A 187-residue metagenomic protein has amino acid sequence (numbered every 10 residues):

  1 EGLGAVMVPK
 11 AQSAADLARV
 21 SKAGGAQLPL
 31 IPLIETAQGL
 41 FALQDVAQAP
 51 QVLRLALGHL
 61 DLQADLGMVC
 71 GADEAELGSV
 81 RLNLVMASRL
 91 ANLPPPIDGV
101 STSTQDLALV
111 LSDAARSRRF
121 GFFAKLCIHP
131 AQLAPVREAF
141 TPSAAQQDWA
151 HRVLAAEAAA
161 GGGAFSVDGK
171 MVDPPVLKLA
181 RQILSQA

Functional and structural regions predicted by a protein language model:
E1-A187: Expand to "…catalyze enediolate/carbanion chemistry for C-C bond making/breaking, isomerization, decarboxylation
